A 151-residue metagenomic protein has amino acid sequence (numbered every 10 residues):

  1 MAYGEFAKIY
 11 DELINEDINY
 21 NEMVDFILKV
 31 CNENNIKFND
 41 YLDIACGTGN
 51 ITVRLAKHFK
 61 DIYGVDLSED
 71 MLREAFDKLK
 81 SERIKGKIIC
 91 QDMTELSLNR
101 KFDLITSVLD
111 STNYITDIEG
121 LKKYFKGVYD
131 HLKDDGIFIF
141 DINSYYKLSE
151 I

Functional and structural regions predicted by a protein language model:
M1-K37: Conserved class I S-adenosyl-L-methionine
F38-A45: Conserved class I S-adenosyl-L-methionine
N50-E95: Class I SAM-dependent methyltransferase SAM/SAH-binding core
S97-L104: A short acidic, Gly/Pro-enriched loop at the edge of an enzyme's catalytic core that lines a small-molecule cofactor
V108-D110: Residues lining the SAM
N113-I115: A short His-aromatic
K122-D134: A short glycine-rich, Lys/Arg-flanked "PGG" loop and its adjoining helix->strand segment in the class I
I139-I151: Conserved class I S-adenosyl-L-methionine
